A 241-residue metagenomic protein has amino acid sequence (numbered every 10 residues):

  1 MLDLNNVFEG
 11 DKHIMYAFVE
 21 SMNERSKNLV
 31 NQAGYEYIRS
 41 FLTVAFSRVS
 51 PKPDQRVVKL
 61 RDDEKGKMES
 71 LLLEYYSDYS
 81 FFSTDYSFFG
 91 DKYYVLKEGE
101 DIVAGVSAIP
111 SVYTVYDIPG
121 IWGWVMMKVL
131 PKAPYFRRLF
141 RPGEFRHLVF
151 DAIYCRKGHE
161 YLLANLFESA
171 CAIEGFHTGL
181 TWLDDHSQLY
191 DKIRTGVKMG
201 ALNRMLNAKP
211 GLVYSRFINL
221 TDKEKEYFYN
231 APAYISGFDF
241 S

Functional and structural regions predicted by a protein language model:
M1-A33, P119-A201: Acyl-donor binding region in acyl/amide transferases
K12, N31-H147: Amide-forming acyltransferase catalytic core, primarily the GNAT-like/NAT-type and related acyltransferase folds
Y16, V95, A104-S107, H147-A152 (+2 more regions): Ordered hydrophobic segments in well-structured contexts
S47, K59, L162, Y234-D239: Short, solvent-exposed coil/turn linker segments
V58, W122-V125, F167-E168, Y227-I235: Short intrinsically disordered coil segments
L71-D85, L163-G175, G200-T221, S241: Short flexible/disordered coil segments
L180-D184, Y190-S241: C-terminal functional modules
